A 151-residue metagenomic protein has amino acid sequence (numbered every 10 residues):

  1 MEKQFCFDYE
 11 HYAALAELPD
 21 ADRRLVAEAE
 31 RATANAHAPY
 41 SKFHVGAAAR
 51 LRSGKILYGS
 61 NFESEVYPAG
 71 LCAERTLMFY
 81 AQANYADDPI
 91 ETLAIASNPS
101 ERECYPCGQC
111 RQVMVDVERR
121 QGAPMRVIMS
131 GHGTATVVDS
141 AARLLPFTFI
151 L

Functional and structural regions predicted by a protein language model:
M1-A32, Y85-L151: C-terminal binding/interaction regions
R31, A73-A81: Short, well-ordered amphipathic alpha-helical segments that serve as non-catalytic structural scaffolds within diverse
N35-S41, M125: Extended beta-strand/beta-hairpin segments
K42-L51: Short beta-strand scaffold segments in enzyme catalytic cores
R50, Y80-A86: Alpha-helix C-terminal capping segments
L51-K55, G131-G133: Short acidic-glycine loop/turn motifs at beta-strand connectors
S53-S64, P89-L93: Glycine/charged-rich beta-loop-alpha catalytic/anionic-binding loops adjacent to active sites
N61-R75: Compact, glycine-rich, soluble single-domain proteins
